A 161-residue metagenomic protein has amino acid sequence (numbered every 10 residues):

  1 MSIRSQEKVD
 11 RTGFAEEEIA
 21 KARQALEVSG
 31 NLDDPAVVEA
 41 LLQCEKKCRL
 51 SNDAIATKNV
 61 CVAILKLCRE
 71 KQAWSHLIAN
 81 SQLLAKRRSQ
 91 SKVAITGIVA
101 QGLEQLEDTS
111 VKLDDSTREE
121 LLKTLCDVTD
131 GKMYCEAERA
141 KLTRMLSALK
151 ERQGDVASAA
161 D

Functional and structural regions predicted by a protein language model:
M1-D161: Extended alpha-helical scaffold regions
